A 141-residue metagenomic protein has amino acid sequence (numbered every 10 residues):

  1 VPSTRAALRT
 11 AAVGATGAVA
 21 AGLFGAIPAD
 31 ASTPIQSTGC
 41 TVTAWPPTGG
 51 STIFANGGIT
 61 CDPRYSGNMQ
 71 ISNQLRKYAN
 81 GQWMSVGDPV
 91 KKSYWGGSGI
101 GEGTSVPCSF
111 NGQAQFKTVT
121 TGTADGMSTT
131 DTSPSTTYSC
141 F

Functional and structural regions predicted by a protein language model:
V1-G49: N-terminal prepro-regions of secreted/extracellular proteins
A31-F141: Post-signal peptide N-terminal regions of Sec-secreted extracellular proteins
